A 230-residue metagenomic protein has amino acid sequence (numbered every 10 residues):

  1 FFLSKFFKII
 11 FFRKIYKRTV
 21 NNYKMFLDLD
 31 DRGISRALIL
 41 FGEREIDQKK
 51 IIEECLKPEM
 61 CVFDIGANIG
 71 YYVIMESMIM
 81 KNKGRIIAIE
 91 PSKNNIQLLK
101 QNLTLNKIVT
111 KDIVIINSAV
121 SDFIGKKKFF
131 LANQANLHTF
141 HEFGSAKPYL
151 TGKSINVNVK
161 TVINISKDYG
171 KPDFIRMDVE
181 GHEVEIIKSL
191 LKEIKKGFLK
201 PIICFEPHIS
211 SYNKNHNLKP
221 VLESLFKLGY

Functional and structural regions predicted by a protein language model:
F1-Y230: Phosphate/nucleotide-binding beta-alpha loop and adjacent structural elements of enzyme active sites
